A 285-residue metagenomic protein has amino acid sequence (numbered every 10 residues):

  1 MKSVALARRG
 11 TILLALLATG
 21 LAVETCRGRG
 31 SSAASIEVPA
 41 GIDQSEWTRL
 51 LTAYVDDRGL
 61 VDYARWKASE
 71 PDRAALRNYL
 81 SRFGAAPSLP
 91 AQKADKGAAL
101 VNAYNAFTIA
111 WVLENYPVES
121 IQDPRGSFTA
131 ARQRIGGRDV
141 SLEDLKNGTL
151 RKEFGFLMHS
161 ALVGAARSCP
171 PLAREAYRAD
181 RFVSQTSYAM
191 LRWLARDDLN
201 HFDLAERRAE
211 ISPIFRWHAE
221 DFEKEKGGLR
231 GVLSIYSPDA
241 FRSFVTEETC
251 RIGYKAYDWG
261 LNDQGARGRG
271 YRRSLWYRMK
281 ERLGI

Functional and structural regions predicted by a protein language model:
K2-T11: Bacterial N-terminal signal peptides that target proteins for export
T11-I12, L145: Hydrophobic/aromatic residues in well-formed alpha-helices
I12-G20: Bacterial N-terminal signal peptides
E24-T25: C-terminal motif of bacterial Sec signal peptides marking the signal peptidase cleavage site
G30-P90, A94-N102, A106-I285: Interaction/scaffold regions that mediate signaling and macromolecular assembly across diverse proteins
